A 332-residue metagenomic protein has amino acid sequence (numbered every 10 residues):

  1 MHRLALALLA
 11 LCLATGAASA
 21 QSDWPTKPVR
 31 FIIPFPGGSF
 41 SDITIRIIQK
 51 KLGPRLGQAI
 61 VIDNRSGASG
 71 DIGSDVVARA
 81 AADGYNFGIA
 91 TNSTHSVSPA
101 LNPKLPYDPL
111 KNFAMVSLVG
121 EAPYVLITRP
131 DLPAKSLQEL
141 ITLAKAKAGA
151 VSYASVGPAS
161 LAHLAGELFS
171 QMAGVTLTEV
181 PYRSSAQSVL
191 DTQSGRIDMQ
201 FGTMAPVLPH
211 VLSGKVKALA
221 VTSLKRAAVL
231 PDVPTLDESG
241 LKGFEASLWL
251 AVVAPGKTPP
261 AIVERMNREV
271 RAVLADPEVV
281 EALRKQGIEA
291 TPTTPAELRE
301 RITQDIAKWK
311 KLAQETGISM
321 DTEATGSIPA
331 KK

Functional and structural regions predicted by a protein language model:
A5-G16: Bacterial N-terminal signal peptides
A20-K111, A150, G174-M199, H210 (+2 more regions): N-terminal (or domain-start) structured segment
T26-P28, M172, L212, P260-K332: An extracytoplasmic/periplasmic, membrane-proximal ligand-sensing/linker region
F40-T44, I48, S69, G73 (+13 more regions): Stable alpha-helical elements in mature extracytoplasmic
L52, R79-Y85, N92, A100-Q187 (+3 more regions): Hinge/capping helix and adjacent helix->loop/strand transition within the periplasmic-binding protein
V207-A275, A307, D321, P329-K332: C-terminal lobe and pocket-closing loops of periplasmic/extracytoplasmic Venus-flytrap solute-binding proteins
